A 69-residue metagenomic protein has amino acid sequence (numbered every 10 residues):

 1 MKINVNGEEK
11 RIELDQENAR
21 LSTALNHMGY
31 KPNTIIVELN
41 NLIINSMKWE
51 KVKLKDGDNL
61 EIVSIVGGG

Functional and structural regions predicted by a protein language model:
M1-G68: Ubiquitin-like/PB1-type beta-grasp interaction modules and other compact soluble beta-rich domains
